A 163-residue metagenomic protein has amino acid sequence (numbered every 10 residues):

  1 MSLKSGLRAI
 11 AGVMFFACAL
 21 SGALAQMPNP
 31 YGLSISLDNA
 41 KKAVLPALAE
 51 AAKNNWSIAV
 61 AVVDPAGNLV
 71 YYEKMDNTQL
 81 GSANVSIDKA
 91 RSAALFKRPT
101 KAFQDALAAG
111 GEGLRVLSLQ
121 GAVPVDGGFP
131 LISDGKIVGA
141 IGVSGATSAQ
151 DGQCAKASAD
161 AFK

Functional and structural regions predicted by a protein language model:
M1-V13: Bacterial N-terminal signal peptides that target proteins for export
L20-G22: N-terminal signal peptide c-region/cleavage motif recognized by signal peptidases
L24-K163: Flexible, solvent-exposed loop/hinge segments and secondary-structure transition points
